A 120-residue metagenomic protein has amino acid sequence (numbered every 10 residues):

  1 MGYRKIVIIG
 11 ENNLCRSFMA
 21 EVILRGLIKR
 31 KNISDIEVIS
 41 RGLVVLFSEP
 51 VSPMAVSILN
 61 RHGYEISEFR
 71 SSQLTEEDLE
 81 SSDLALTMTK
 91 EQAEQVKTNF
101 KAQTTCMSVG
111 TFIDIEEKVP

Functional and structural regions predicted by a protein language model:
M1-S81: Conserved active-site segments centered on acidic
Y3, L84, E94-P120: Phosphate-binding/catalytic loops
T87-M88: Short beta-strand scaffold positions
